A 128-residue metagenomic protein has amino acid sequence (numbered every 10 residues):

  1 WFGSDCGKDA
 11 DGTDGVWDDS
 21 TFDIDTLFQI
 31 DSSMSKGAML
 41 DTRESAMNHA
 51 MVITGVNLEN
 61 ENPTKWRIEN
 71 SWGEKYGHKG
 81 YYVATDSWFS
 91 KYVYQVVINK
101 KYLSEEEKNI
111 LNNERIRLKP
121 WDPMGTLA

Functional and structural regions predicted by a protein language model:
W1-A128: Active-site signature of cysteine proteases
